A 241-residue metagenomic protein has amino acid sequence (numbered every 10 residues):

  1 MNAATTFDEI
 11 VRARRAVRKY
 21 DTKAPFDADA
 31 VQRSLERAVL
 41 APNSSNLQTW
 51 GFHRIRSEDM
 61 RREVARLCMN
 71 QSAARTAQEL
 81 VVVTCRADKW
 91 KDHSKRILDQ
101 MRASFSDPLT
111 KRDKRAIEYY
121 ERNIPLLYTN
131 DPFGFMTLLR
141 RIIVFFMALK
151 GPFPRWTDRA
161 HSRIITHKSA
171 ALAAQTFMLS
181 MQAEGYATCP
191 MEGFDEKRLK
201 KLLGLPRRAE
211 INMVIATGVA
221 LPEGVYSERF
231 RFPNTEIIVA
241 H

Functional and structural regions predicted by a protein language model:
M1-H241: Acidic, surface-exposed loops and disordered segments
